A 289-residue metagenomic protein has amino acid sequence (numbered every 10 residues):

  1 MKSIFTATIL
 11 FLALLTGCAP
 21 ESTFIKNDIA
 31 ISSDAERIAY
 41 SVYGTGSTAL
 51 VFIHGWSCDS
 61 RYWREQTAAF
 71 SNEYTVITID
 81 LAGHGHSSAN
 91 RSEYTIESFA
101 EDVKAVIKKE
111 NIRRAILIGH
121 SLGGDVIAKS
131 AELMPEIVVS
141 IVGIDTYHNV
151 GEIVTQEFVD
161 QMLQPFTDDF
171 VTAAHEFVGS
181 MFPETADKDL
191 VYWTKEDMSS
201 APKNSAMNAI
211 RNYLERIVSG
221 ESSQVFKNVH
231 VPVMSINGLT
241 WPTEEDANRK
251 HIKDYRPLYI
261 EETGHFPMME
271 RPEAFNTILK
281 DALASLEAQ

Functional and structural regions predicted by a protein language model:
M1-L50, E73-Y74, R113, S200 (+2 more regions): Alpha/beta-hydrolase fold catalytic core
S33-E36, T78-L122, T277: Active-site loop/oxyanion-hole signature of alpha/beta-hydrolase fold enzymes
E36, V42-H86: Conserved HGGG/HGGXW glycine-rich cap/lid loop of the alpha/beta-hydrolase fold
Y62-R64, S87-S92, I153-V154, D246: Conserved catalytic-core motifs of eukaryotic protein kinase domains, centered on the activation segment
I112-E152: Conserved hydrolase catalytic core segment
E152-V154, D168-F226: Conserved alpha/beta-hydrolase catalytic His-Asp/Glu region
S200-Y259: Conserved serine/cysteine hydrolase catalytic core
T263-N276: Catalytic histidine-centered segment of alpha/beta-hydrolase-like enzymes
